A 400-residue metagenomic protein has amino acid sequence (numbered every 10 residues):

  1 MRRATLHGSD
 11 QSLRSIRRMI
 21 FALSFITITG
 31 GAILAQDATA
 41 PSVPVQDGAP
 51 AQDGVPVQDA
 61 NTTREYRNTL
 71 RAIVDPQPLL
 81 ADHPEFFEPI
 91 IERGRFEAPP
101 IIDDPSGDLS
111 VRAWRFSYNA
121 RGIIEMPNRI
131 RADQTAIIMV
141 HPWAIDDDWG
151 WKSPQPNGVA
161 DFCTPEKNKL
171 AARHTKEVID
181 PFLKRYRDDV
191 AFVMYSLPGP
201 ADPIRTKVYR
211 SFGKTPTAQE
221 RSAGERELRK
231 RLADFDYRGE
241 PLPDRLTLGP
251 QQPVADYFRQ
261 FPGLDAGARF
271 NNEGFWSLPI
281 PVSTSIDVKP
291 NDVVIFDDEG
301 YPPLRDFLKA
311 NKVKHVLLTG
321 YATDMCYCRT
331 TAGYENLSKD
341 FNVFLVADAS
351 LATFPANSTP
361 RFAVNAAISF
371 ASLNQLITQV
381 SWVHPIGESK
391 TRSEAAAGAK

Functional and structural regions predicted by a protein language model:
M1-I16: N-terminal secretory signal peptides that target proteins for export/translocation
M19-G31: Bacterial N-terminal signal peptides
I33-D37: Boundary at the C-terminal end of the N-terminal hydrophobic targeting segment
V43-Q58: Long, intrinsically disordered low-complexity tandem-repeat segments
D59-I137, P142-D161, P165, D180-D189 (+2 more regions): Active-site-adjacent betaalpha module
P165-R173: The substrate-binding groove and active-site-proximal loops of carbohydrate-active enzymes, especially glycoside
F192-L197: Short beta-strand segments at enzyme active-site cores
